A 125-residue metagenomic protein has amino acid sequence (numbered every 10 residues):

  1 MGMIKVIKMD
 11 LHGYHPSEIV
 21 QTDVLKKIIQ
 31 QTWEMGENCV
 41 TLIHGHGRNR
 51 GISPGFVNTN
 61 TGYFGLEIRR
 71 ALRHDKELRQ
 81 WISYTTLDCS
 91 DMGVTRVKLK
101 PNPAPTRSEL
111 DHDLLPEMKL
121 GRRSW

Functional and structural regions predicted by a protein language model:
M1-W125: Long, charged, low-complexity intrinsically disordered regions
